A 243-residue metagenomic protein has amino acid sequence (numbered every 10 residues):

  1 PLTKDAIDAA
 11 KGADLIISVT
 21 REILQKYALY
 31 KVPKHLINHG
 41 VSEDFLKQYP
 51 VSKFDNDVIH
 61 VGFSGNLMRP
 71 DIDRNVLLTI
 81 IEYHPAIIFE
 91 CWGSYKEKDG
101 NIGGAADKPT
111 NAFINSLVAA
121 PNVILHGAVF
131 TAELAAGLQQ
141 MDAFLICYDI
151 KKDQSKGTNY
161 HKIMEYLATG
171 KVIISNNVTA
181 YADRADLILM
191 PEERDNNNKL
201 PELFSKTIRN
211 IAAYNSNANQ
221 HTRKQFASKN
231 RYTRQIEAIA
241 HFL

Functional and structural regions predicted by a protein language model:
P1-I16: Membrane-proximal helix-turn-helix segments that form the acceptor-binding/catalytic region of lipid-linked
I17, F54-I72, L77-I81, F89-W92 (+1 more regions): Conserved donor-binding/catalytic core segment of Leloir-type glycosyltransferases
E22, I37-E43: Carbohydrate-associated surface elements
A28-L29, V41-D57: Acidic anion/phosphate-binding donor-loop and adjacent secondary structure in glycosyltransferase catalytic cores
G93, G103-L138: Nucleotide-activated donor-binding/catalytic signature segment of Leloir-type glycosyltransferases, i.e., the conserved
A132-G137, L145-L167, I174-A185: Nucleotide-sugar-dependent
A182-I208: Change "using UDP/GDP/dTDP sugars" to "using nucleotide sugars
D195, E202, A212-L243: A charged, aromatic-enriched C-terminal amphipathic alpha-helix characteristic of glycosyltransferases across folds
